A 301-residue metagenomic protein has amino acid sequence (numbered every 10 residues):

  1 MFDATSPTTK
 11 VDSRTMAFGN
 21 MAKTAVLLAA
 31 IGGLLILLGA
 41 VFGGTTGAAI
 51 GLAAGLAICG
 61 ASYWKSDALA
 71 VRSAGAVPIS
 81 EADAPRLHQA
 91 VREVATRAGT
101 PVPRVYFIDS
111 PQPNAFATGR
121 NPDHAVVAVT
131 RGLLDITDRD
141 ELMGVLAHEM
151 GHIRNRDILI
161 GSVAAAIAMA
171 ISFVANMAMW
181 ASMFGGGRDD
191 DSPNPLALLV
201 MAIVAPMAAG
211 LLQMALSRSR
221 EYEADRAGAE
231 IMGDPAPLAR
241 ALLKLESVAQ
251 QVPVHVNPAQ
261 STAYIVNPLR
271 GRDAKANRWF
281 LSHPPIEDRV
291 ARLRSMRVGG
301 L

Functional and structural regions predicted by a protein language model:
F2-L27, A49, C59-L196, M207-L301: Polar-ligand-bearing catalytic/cofactor-coordination segments of membrane-embedded or membrane-tethered inner-membrane
I31-L37, G55: Hydrophobic core of alpha-helical transmembrane segments in multi-pass integral membrane proteins
I36-G47: Short, hydrophobic transmembrane alpha-helix segments
G47-A57, A202: Hydrophobic core segments of alpha-helical transmembrane domains in multi-pass membrane proteins
